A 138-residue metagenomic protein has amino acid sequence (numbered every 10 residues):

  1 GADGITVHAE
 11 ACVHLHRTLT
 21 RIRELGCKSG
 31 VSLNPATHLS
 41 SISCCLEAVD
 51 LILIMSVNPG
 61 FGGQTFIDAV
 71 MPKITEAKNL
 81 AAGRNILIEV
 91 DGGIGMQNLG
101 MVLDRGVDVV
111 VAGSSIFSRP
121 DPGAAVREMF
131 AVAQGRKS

Functional and structural regions predicted by a protein language model:
A2-L87: Conserved anion-binding
G4, L51, V109-V110, I116: A short hydrophobic/small-residue beta-strand
V13, L39, M96, R119-P120: Loop/helix-junction capping segments adjacent to catalytic residues or to phosphate/diphosphate-binding pockets
I22, L103, F117-S138: C-terminal helical cap(s) of enzyme catalytic domains, especially alpha/beta-barrels
V31, V90, V111-A112, S118: Hydrophobic residues in well-ordered beta-strands that form the structural core
T37-V49, G93-V110: Catalytic cores of alpha/beta
I52, A77, D91, V102 (+2 more regions): Conserved, mostly hydrophobic/aromatic
G60, I116-F117: Short histidine/acidic/glycine/proline-rich micro-motifs that form metal- and phosphate-coordinating active-site loops
